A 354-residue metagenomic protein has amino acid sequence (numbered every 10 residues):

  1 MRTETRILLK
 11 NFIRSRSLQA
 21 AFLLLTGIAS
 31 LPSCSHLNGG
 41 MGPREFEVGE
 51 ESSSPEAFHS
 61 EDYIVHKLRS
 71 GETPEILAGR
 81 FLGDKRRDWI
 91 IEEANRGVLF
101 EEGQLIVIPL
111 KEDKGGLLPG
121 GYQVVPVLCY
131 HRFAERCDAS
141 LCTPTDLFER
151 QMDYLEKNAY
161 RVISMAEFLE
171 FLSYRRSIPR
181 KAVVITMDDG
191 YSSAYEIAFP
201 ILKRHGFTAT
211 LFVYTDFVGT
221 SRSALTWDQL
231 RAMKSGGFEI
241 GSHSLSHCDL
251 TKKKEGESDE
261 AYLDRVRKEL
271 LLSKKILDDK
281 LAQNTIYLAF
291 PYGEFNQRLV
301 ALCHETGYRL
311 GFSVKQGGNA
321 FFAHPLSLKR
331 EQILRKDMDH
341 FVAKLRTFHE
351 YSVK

Functional and structural regions predicted by a protein language model:
M1-R14: N-terminal secretory signal peptides that target proteins for export/translocation
A20-S30: Bacterial N-terminal signal peptides
S30-E51: Bacterial Sec signal peptide processing site at the extreme N-terminus
S52-D62, V107-V125, R176: Intrinsically disordered, low-complexity Ser/Thr-rich linker and spacer segments in cell-wall-related proteins
S53-K85: Primarily a LysM-type cell-wall glycan-binding module
H59-S60, E72-T73, L128-D138: Acidic/histidine-rich, surface-exposed loop or edge segments in extracytoplasmic proteins
Q123-R136, N158-R161, F171-Y174, I178-V183 (+2 more regions): Metal-dependent polysaccharide deacetylase catalytic core of the NodB/CE4 family, i.e., the active-site-bearing domain
D146-S177, D278, V300, H304-M338 (+1 more regions): C-terminal domain-boundary segment and adjacent tail
